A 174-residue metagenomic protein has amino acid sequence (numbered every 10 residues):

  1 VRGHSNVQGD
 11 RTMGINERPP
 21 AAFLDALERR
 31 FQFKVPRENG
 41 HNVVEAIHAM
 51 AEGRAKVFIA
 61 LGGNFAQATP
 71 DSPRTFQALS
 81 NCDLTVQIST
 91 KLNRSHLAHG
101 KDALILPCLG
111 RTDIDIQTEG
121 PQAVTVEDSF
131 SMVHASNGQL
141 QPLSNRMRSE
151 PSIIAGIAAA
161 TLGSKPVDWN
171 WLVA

Functional and structural regions predicted by a protein language model:
R2-A174: Non-catalytic alpha/beta scaffold blocks inside enzyme catalytic domains
